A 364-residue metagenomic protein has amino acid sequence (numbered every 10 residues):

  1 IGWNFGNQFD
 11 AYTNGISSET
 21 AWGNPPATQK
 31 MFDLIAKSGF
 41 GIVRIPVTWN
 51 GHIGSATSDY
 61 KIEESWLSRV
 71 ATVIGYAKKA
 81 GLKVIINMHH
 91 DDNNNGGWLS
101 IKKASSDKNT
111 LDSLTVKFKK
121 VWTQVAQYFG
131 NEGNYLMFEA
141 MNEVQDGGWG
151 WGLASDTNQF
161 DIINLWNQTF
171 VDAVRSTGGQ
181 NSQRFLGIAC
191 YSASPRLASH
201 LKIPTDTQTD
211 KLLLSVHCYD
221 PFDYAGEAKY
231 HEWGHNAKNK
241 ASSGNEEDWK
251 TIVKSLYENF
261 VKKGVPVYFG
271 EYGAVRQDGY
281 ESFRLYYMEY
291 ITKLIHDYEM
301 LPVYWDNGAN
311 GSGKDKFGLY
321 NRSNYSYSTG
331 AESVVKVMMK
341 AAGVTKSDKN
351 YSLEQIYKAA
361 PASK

Functional and structural regions predicted by a protein language model:
I1-I42, N259: N-terminal carbohydrate-binding accessory modules
G6-A11, I42, T48-I53, H90-N94 (+5 more regions): Solvent-exposed loop/turn segments at secondary-structure junctions within structured extracellular/periplasmic domains
A11-T20, W49-L67, D92-L114, D146-D156 (+2 more regions): Surface-exposed, active-site-proximal loop segments in enzymatic domains
A21-P26, G51-I53, Y60-E64, Q145-D146 (+4 more regions): Acidic-and-aromatic substrate-binding clefts and catalytic sites of carbohydrate-active enzymes
W22-V43, I53, T57-H90, N94-A140 (+1 more regions): An active-site-proximal structural segment forming one wall of the substrate-binding cleft that immediately precedes
V84-I86, V267, P302: Hydrophobic beta-strand scaffold residues
D112-G244, K254-V275, D297-M300: Active-site region of glycoside hydrolase catalytic domains
G279-K364: Aromatic-rich peripheral "rim/lid" segments of glycoside hydrolase catalytic domains that contact and position glycan
